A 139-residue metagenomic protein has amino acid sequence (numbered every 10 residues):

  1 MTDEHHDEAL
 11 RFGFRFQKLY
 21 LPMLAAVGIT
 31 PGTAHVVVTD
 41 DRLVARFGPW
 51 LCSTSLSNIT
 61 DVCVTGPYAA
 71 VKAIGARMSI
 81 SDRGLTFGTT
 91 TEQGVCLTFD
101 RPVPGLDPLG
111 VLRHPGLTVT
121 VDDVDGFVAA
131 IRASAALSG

Functional and structural regions predicted by a protein language model:
M1-D40, L51, A73: Anionic N-terminal interaction surfaces
T2-F16, T60-G139: Acidic, Ser/Thr- and proline-rich intrinsically disordered linker/docking segments of eukaryotic scaffolds
A34-V36, D41, C52, L85 (+2 more regions): Residue-level detector of beta-strand structural context in well-folded domains
L43-R46: Short hydrophobic/aromatic-rich beta-strand segments that constitute the beta-sheet cores of beta-sandwich/beta-barrel
W50-N58: Short coil-to-beta-strand transition motifs
